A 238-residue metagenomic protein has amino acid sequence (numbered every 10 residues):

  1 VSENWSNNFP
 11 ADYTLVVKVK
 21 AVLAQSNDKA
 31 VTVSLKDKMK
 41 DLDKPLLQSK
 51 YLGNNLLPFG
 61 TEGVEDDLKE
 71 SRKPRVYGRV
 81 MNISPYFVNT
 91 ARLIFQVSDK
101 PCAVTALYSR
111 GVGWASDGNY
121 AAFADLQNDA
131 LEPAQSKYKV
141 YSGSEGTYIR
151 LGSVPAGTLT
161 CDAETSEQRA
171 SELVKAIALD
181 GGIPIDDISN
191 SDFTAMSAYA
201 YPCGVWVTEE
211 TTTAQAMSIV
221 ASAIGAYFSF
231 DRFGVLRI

Functional and structural regions predicted by a protein language model:
V1-I238: Interface-prone segments of viral and bacterial extracellular assemblies
